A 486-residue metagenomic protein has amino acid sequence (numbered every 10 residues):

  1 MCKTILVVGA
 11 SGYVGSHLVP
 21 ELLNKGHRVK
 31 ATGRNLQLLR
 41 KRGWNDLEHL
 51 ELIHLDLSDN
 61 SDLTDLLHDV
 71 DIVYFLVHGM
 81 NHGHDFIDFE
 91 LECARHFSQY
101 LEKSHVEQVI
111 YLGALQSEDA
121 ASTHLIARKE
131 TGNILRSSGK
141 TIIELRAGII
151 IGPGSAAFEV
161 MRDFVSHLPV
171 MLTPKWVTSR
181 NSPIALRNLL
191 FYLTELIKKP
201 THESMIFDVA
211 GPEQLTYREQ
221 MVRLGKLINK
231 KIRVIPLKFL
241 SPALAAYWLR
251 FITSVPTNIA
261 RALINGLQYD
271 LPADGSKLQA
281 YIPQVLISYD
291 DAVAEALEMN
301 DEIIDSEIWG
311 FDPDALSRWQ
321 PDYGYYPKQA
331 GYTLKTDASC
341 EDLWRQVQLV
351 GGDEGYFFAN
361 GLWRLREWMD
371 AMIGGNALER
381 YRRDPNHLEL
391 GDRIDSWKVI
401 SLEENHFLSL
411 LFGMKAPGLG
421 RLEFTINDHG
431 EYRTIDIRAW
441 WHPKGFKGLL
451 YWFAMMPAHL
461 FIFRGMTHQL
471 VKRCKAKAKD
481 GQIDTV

Functional and structural regions predicted by a protein language model:
I5-K25: N-terminal Rossmann NAD(P)H-binding glycine-rich loop of SDR-like oxidoreductase domains
Q37, K41-S104, A114-A120: NAD(P)H-binding glycine-rich loop region in Rossmannoid oxidoreductase-like domains and their noncatalytic homologs
G79-H167: Glycine-/Pro-rich loop/turn segments that contact NAD(P) or position catalytic residues in Rossmann-like domains
C93, A156-A157, W176-I197, M205: Substrate-positioning beta->alpha
L196-I259, D270-Y332: Mid/C-terminal beta-alpha module of Rossmann-like enzyme folds, strongest in SDR-family dehydrogenases/epimerases
D290-A294, P443, G448-V486: A conserved amphipathic terminal alpha-helix motif
K335-W344, Q348-P417, Q469: Glycine-rich portal/gate segments that line the openings of hydrophobic small-molecule binding cavities
F412-L460: Beta-strand/loop substructures that line and gate deep hydrophobic ligand-binding cavities in soluble
